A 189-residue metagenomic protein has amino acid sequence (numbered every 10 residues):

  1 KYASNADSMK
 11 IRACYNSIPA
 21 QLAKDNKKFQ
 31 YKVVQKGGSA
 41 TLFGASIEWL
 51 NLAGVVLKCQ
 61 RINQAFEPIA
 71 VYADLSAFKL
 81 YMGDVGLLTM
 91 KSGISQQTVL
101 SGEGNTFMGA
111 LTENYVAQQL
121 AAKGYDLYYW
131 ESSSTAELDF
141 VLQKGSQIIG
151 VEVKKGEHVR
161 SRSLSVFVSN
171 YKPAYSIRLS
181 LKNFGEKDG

Functional and structural regions predicted by a protein language model:
K1-L142: Accessory nucleic acid-recognition modules appended to NTPase machines
F66, S146, H158-S161: A short local loop/turn or secondary-structure capping micro-motif enriched for an aromatic residue
Y81, Y128, V151, Y175-L179: Hydrophobic/aromatic beta-strand patches that form the interior of the parallel beta-sheet core in alpha/beta enzyme
G104-T106, G150-K155: Short, glycine/charged-rich beta-strand-loop motifs at protein surfaces that mediate ligand recognition and catalysis
L142-G150: Active-site beta-strand-loop-beta-strand hairpin of nuclease catalytic cores that positions key catalytic residues
K155-G189: Catalytic cores of nucleic-acid endonucleases
